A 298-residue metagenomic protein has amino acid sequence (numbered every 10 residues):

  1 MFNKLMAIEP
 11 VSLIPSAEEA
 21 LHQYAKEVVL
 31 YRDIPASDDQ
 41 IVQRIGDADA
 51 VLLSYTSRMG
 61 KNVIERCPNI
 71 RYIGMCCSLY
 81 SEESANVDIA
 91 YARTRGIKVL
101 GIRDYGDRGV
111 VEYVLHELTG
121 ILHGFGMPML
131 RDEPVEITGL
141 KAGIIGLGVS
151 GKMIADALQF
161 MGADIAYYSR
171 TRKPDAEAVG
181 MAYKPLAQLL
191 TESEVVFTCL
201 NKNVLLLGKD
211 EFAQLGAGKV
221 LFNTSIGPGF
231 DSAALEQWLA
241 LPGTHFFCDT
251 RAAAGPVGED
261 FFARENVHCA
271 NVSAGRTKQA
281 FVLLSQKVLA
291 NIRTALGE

Functional and structural regions predicted by a protein language model:
M1-A48, G162, A166, A253: N-terminal glycine-/charge-rich "phosphate-binding" loop or analogous flexible N-terminal tail
F2, I70, T138-K141, G218: Phosphate-coordination loops involved in phosphoryl transfer and adenosine-cofactor binding
S16, A20, R93, K98-V110 (+2 more regions): C-terminal helix-to-coil terminal segments
G46-D49, M59-V63, R172-D260: Rossmann-like adenosine-cofactor binding region
A48-M129: Phosphate/diphosphate ligand-binding glycine-rich loop within oxidoreductases
C67-Y72, R95-I97, A163, A217-K219 (+1 more regions): A short helix->loop->beta-strand "cap" motif at the edges of active sites that frequently abuts
G124-I154: Glycine-rich NAD(P)-binding loop of Rossmann-like domains
F160-E177: NAD(P)-binding Rossmann-fold cofactor-contacting core
